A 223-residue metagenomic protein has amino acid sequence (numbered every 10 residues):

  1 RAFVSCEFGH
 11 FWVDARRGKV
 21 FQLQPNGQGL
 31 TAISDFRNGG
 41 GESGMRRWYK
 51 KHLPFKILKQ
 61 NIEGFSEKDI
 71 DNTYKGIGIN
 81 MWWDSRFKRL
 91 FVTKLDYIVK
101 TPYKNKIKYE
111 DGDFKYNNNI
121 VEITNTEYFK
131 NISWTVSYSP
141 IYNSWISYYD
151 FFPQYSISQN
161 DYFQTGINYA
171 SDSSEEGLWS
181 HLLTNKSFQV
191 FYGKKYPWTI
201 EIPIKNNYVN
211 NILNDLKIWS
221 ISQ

Functional and structural regions predicted by a protein language model:
R1-I212: Beta-sheet-dominated scaffold domains
Y208-Q223: A short beta-strand element within beta-rich, extracytoplasmic domains of secreted/secretory-pathway proteins
